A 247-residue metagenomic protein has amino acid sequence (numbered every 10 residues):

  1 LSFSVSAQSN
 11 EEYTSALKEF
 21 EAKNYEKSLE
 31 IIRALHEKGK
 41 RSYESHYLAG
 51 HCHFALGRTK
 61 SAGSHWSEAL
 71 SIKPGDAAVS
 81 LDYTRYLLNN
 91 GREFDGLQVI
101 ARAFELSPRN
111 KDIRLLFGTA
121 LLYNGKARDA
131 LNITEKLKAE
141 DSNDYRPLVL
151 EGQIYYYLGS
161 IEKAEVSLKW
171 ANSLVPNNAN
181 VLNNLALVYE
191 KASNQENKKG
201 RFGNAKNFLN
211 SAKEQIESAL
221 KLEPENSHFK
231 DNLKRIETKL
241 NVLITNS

Functional and structural regions predicted by a protein language model:
L1-L48, A55-G57, S64, N241: N-terminal leader/linker segments that initiate helical-solenoid repeat arrays
S9-N10, S42-E44, A77-A78, K111-D112 (+3 more regions): Helix-start (N-cap) detector for alpha-helical repeat units in TPR-like alpha-solenoids, especially tetratricopeptide
E21-A22, A55-L56, N89-N90, Y123-N124 (+3 more regions): Register position in tetratricopeptide repeats
